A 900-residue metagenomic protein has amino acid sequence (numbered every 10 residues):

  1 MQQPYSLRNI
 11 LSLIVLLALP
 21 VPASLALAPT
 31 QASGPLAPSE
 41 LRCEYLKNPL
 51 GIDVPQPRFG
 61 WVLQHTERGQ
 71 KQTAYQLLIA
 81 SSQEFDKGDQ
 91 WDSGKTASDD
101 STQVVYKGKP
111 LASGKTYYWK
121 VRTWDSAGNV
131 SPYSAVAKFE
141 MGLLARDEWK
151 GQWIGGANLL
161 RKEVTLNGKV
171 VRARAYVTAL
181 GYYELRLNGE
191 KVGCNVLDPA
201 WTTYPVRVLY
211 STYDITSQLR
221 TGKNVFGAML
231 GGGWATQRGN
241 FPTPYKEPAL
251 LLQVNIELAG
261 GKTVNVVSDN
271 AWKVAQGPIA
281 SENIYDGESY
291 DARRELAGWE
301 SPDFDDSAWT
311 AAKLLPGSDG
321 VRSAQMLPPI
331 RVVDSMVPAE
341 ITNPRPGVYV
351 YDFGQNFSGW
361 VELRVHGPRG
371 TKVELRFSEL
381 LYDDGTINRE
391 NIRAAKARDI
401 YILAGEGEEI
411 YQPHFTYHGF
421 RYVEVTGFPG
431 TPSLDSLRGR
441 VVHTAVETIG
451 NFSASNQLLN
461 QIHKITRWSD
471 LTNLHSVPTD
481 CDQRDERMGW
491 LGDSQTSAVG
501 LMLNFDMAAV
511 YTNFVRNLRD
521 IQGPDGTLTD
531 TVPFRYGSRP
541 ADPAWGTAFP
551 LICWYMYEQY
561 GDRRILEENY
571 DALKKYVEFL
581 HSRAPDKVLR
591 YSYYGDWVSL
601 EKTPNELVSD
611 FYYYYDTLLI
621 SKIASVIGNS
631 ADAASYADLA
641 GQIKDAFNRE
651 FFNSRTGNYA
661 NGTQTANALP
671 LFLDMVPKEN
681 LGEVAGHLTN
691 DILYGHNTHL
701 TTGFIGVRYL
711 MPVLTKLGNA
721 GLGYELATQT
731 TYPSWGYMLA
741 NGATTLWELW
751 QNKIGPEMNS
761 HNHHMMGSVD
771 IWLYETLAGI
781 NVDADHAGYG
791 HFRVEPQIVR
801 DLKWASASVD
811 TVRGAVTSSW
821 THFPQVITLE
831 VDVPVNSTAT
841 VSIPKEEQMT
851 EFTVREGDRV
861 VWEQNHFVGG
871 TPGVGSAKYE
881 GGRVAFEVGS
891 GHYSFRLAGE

Functional and structural regions predicted by a protein language model:
Q2-I14: Bacterial N-terminal signal peptides that target proteins for export
L11-S24: Bacterial N-terminal signal peptides
A23-A26, A32: Boundary at the C-terminal end of the N-terminal hydrophobic targeting segment
G34-T116, K120-R484, G492-D493, A509-T512 (+4 more regions): Extracellular/oxidizing-compartment recognition motifs
A173-V177, L187, W360-E379, Q412-F415 (+7 more regions): Alpha-helical support elements that line or immediately flank enzyme active sites and cofactor-binding pockets
Y182, A249-L251, V267-Q276, Y422 (+11 more regions): Active-site acid/base region of carbohydrate-active enzymes
F226, Y290-D291, D485-E486, N504 (+7 more regions): C-terminal capping/lid segments that line or modulate ligand- or cofactor-binding pockets
K246-N255, N265-G298, A324-D334, G721-E900: Non-catalytic C-terminal accessory modules of carbohydrate-active enzymes
